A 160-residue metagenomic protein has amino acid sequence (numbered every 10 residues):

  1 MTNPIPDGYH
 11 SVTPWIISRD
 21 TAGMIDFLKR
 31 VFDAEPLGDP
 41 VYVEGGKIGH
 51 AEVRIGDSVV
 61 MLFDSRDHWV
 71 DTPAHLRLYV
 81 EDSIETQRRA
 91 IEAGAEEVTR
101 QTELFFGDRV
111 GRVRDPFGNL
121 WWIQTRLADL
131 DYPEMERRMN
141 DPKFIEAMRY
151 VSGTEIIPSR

Functional and structural regions predicted by a protein language model:
M1-D7, Q87-R160: Vicinal oxygen chelate
P4-Y9, W15-V59: Core segments of cupin and vicinal oxygen chelate
S11-R19, G49-R54, S65-I91, R109-R114: Vicinal oxygen chelate
T21, V31-A34, S83, A90-E97: Long alpha-helical scaffolds
P40-E44, S65, T102: Short, solvent-exposed loop/turn elements at beta->coil junctions and helix N-caps that rim active or binding pockets
S58-M61, G118-L120: Short, charged/polar, Gly/Pro-enriched secondary-structure boundary elements
F63-S65, Q124: Active-site-proximal beta-strand/loop segments in catalytic clefts of secreted hydrolases
